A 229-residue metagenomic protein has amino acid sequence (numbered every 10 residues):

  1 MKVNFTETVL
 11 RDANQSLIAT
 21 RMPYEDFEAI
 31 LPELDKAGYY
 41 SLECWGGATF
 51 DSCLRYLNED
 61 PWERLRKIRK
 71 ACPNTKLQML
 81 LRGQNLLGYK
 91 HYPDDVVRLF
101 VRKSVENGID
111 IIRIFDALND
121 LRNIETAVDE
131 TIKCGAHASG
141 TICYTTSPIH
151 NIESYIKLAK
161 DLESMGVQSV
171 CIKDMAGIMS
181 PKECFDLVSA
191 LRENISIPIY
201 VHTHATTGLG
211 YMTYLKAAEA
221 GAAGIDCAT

Functional and structural regions predicted by a protein language model:
M1-I18, L65, K70: N-terminal amphipathic alpha-helix/helix-capping segment at the start of soluble metabolic enzymes
K2-D12, L31-G47: N-terminal glycine-rich anion-binding loops that anchor highly charged ligand groups
F5, A13, L34, I114 (+2 more regions): Conserved, mostly hydrophobic/aromatic
I30-D35, R64-A71, L215-A217: Short amphipathic alpha-helices and their capping/turn segments at secondary-structure boundaries
P32, R102, D129, K160 (+2 more regions): Alpha-helical segments flanking ligand/cofactor-binding loops in enzyme cores
G38, G108-D110, C134-A136, S164-Q168 (+2 more regions): Glycine-enriched alpha-helix->loop->beta-strand junction motifs that scaffold or abut catalytic
G46-E163, V167-V170, S180-P181: Active-site beta->alpha loop and helix N-cap motifs at the rims of alpha/beta catalytic domains
M175-T229: Catalytic alpha/beta core domains of metabolic enzymes, predominantly
